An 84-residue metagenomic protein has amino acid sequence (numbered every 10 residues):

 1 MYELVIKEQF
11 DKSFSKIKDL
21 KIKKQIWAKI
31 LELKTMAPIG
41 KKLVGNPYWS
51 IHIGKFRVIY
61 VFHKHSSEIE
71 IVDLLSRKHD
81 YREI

Functional and structural regions predicted by a protein language model:
M1-V5, L20-K23, I30, I53 (+1 more regions): Enriched for short, Lys/Arg-rich terminal
D11, S50, I59: Short aromatic/hydrophobic contact patches that present stacked aromatics for nucleic-acid/ligand binding
K12, K24, K41, R82: Alpha-helical elements of the RecA-like P-loop NTPase motor core of helicases
F14-K16: Surface-exposed, Lys/Arg-rich phosphate-binding patches that contact polyanionic backbones
W27-H52: A short, surface-exposed loop/turn module that caps and links secondary-structure elements
